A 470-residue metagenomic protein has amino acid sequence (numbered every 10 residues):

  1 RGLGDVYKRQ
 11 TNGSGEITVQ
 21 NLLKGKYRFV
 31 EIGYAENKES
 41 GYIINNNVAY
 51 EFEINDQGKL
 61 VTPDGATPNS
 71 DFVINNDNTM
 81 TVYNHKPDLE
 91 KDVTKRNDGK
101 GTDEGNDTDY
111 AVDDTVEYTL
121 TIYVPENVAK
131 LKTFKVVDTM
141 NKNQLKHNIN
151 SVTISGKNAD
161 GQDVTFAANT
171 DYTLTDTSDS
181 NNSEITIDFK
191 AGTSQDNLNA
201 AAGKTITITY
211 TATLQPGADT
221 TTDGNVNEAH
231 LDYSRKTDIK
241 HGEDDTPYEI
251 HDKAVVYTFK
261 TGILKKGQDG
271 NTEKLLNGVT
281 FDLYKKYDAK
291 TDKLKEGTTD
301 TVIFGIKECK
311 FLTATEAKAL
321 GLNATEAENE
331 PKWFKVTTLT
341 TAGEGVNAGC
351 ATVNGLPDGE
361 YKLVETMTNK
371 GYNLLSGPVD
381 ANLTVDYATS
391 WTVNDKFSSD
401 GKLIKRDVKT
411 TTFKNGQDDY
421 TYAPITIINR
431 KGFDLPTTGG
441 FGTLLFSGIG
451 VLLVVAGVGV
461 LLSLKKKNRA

Functional and structural regions predicted by a protein language model:
R1-A470: Solvent-exposed loop/turn and edge beta-strand elements of beta-rich ligand-binding domains
